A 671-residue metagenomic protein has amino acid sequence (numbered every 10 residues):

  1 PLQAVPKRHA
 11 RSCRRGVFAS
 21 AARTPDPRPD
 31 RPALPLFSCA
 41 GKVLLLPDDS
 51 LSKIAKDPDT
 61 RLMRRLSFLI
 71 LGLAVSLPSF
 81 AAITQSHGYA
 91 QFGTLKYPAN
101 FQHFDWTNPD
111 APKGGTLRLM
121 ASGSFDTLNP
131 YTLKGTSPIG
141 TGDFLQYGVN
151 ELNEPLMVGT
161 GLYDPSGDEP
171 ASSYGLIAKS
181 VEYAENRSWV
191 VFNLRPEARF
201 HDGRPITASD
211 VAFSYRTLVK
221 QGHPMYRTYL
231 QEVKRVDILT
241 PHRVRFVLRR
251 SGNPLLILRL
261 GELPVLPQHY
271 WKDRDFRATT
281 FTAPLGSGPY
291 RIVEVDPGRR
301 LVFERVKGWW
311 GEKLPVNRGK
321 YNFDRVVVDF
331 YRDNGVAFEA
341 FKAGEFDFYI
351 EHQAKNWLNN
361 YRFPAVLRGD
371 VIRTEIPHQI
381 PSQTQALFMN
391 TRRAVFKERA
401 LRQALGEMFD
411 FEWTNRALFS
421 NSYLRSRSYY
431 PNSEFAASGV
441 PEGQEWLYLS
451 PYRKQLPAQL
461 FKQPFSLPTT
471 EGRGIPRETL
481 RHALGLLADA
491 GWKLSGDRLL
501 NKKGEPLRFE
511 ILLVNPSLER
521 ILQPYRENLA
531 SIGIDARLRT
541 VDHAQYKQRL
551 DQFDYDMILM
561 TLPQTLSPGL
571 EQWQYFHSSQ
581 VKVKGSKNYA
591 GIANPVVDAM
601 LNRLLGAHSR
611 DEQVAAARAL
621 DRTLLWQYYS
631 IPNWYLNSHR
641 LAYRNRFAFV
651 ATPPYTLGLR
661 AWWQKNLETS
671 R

Functional and structural regions predicted by a protein language model:
I83-E185, R216, L285: N-terminal lobe/hinge region of extracytoplasmic solute-binding protein
Y97, W106-P112, T132-Q146, S180-P224 (+5 more regions): Aromatic- and charge-enriched surface segment that lines or borders ligand/interaction sites
A121-G123, D296-L301, R305, E407-L467 (+4 more regions): Detector for C-terminal structural segments
P138-D143, Y147-G175, L260-R325, R332-E339 (+4 more regions): Gly/Pro-rich hinge or "lid" segments in bacterial periplasmic/extracellular proteins
Y174-N186, H201, I206, L230 (+5 more regions): Aromatic-rich, solvent-exposed beta-strand/loop patch
V191, R195, W309-R362, Q403 (+4 more regions): Ligand-site clamp/hinge motif
N193, R227-W271, S287-D296, G439-Q455: Surface-exposed binding/hinge segments that line and control ligand-binding clefts or catalytic entry sites
R235-I238, V293-E304, D329-R393, A400-A404 (+3 more regions): Extracellular/periplasmic solute-recognition and catalytic clefts
